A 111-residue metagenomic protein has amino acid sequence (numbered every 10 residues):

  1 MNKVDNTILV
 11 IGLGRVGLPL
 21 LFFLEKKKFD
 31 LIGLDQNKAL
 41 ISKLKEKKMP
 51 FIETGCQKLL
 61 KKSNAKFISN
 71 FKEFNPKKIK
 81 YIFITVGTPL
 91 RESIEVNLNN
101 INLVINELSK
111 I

Functional and structural regions predicted by a protein language model:
M1-I111: Structural/interface elements that position substrates and couple domains in central-metabolism enzymes
